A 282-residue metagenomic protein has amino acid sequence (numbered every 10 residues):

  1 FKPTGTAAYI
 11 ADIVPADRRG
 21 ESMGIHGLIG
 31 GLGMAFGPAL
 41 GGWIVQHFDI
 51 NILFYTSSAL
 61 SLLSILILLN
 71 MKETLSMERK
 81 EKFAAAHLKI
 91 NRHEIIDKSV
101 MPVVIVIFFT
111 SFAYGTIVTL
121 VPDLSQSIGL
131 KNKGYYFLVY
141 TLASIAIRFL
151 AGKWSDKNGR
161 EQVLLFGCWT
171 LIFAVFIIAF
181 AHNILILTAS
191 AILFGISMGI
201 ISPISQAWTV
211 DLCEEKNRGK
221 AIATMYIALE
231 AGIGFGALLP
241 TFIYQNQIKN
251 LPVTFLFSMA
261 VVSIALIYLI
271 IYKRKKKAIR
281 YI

Functional and structural regions predicted by a protein language model:
F1-I29: Cytoplasmic helix-loop-helix junction between adjacent transmembrane helices in 12-TM secondary transporters
F1-T6, F194-S205: Core transmembrane helices of Major Facilitator Superfamily
H26-L69: Helix-loop-helix hairpin linking two adjacent transmembrane segments in secondary transporters
Q46-A59, F242-A260: A membrane-interface helix-boundary motif in multi-pass transporters
S58, Q162-F176: Structural signature of the two symmetry-related core transmembrane helices
A59-R79, Y268-Y272: C-terminal membrane-cytosol helix-exit motif in multi-pass small-molecule transporters
E73-V104: Juxtamembrane intracellular "pre-TM" segments in multi-pass secondary transporters
R148-G159, Y244: Helix-to-loop junctions at the C-terminal end of transmembrane segments in multipass secondary transporters
